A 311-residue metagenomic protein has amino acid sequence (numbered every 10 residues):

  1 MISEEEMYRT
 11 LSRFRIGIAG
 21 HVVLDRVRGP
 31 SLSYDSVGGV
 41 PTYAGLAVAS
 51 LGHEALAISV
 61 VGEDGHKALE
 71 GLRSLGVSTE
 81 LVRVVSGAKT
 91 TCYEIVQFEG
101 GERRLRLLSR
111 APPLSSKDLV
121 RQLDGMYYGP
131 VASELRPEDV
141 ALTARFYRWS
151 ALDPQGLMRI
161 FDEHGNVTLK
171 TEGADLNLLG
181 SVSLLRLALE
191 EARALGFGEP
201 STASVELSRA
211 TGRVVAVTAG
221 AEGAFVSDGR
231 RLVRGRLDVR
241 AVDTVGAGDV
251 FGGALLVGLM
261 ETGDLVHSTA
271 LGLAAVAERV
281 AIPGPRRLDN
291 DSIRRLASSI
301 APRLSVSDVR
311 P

Functional and structural regions predicted by a protein language model:
R9-I16, L24-D35, S50-W149, R295-P311: Conserved N-terminal subdomain of the carbohydrate kinase-like
S33-L46: Short catalytic helix/loop segments, enriched in acidic residues and glycine and frequently bearing histidine
G45-E54, G258-E261: Alpha-helix C-terminal capping segments
L46, C92-I95, G223-S227: Short beta-strand scaffold segments in enzyme catalytic cores
V48, A188, G248: Short, conserved phosphate/pyrophosphate- and ester-handling motifs at nucleotide-, phospho-/glycolipid
A57-V61, A151-Q155, R186-L189: Short internal beta-strands
R159-L232: Conserved phosphate/ATP/ADP-binding segment of small-molecule kinases
R213-V214, A219, R236-S305: Conserved post-catalytic alpha-helical subdomain immediately downstream of the catalytic base and nucleotide-binding
